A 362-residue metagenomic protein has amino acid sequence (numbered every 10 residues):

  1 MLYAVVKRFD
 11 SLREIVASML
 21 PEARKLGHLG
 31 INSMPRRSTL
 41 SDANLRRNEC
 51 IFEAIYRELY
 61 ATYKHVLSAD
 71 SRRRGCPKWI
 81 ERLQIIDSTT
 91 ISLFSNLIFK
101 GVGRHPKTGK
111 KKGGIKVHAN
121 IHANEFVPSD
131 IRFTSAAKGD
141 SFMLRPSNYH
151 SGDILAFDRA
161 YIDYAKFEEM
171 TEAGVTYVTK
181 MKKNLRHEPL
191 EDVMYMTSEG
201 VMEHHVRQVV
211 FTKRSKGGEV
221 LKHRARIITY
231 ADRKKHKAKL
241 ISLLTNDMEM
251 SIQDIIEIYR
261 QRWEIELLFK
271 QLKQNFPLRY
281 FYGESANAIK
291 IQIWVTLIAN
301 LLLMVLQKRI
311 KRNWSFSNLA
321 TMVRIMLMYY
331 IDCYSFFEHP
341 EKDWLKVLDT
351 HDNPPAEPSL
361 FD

Functional and structural regions predicted by a protein language model:
M1-E14, S18, R47, A54-I55 (+3 more regions): Single, function-defining residue in the core of a domain
H28-E49: Major-groove recognition helix of helix-turn-helix-like DNA-binding domains
I51-V66: Short Lys/Arg-enriched helix C-cap and helix-to-coil transition segments that create basic nucleic-acid-contact patches
K64-R72, S141: A short, well-structured juxtamembrane/interface segment
